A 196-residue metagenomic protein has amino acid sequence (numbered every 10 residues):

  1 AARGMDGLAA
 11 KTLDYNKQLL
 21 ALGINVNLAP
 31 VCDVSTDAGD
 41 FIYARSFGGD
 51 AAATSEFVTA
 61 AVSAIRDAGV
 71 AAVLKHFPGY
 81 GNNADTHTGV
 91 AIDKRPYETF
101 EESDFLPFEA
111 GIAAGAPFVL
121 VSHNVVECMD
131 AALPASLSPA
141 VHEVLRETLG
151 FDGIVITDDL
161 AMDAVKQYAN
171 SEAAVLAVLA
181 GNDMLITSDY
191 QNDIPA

Functional and structural regions predicted by a protein language model:
A1, D37-F47, T86-G89: Surface-exposed, active-site-proximal loop segments in enzymatic domains
A1, K11-V34, T54-G79: Glycine-rich, aromatic-flanked loop segments that form ligand/cofactor-binding clefts across common enzyme folds
M5: Active-site-adjacent helix-turn-beta-strand microarchitecture at beta-sheet edges that either contains or buttresses
G49, A53-A196: Second-shell residues forming the walls of enzyme active-site clefts
